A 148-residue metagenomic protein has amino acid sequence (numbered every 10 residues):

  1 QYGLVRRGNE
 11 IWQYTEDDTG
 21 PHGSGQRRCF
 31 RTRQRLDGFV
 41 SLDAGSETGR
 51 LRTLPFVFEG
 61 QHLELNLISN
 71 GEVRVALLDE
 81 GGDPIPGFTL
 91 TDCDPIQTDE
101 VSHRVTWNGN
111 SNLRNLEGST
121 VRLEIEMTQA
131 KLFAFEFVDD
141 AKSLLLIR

Functional and structural regions predicted by a protein language model:
Q1-R148: Carbohydrate-active catalytic/glycan-binding domains of CAZyme proteins, especially the secreted or lumenal ectodomains
